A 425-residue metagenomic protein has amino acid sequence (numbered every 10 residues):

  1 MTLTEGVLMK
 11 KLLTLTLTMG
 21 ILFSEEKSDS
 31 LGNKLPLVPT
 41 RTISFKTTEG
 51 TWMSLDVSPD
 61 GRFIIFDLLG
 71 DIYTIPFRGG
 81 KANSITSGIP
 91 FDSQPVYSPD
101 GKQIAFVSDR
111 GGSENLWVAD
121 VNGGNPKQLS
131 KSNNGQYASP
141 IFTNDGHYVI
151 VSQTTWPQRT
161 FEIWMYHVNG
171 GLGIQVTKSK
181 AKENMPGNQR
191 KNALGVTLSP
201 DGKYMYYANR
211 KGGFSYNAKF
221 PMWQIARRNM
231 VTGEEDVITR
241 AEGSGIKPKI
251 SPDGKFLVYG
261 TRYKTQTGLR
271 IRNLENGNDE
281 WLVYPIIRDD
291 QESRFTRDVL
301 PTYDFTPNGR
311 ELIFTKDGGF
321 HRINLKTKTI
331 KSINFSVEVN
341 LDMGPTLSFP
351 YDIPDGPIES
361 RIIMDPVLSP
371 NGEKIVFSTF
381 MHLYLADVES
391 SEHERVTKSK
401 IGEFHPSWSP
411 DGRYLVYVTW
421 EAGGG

Functional and structural regions predicted by a protein language model:
M1-L8: Short, Lys/Arg-enriched N-terminal segments with co-localized hydrophobic residues within the first ~10-30 amino acids
L12-G20: Sec-dependent N-terminal signal peptides
E25-K27, T48-E49, D67-Y73, F77 (+18 more regions): A flexible loop/linker signature enriched in serine peptidases of the S9 family
D29-W52, G344-I363: A short helix->beta-strand "capping" segment at the edge of beta-propeller domains
N33-F77, V367: Mature N-terminal segment immediately following signal peptide/propeptide cleavage in secreted/periplasmic
P59-D60, P99-D100, N144-D145, P200-D201 (+4 more regions): Residue-level detector of Asp-centered blade-edge/turn motifs that repeat once per structural unit in beta-propeller
